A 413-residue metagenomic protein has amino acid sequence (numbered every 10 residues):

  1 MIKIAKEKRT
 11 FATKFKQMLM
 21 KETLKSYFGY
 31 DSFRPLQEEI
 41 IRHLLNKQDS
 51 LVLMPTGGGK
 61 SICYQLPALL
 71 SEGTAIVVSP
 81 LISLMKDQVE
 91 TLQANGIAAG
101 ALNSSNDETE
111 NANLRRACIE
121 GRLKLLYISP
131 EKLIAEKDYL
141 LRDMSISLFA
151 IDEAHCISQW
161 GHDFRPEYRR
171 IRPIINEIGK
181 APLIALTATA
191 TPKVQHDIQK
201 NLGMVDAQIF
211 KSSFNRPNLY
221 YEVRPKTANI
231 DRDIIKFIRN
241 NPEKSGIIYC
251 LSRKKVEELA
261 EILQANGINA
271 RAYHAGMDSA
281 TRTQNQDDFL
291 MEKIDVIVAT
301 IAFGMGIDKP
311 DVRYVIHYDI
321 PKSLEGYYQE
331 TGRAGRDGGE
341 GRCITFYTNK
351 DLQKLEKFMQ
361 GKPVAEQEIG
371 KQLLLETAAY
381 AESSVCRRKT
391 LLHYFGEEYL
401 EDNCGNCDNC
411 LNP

Functional and structural regions predicted by a protein language model:
M1-K6, T10, K14-K16: Short, positively charged and aromatic/hydrophobic N-terminal segments
E7-K8, A154, T281, R387: Short, intrinsically disordered low-complexity segments
F15-Y27, D31-P35, E39-S61, L69-S71 (+4 more regions): Helicase motor core with emphasis on the C-terminal RecA-like subdomain
S83: Conserved Rossmann-like nucleotide-cofactor binding loop
L355, M359-P413: C-terminal accessory/connector segments of nucleic-acid motor ATPases
